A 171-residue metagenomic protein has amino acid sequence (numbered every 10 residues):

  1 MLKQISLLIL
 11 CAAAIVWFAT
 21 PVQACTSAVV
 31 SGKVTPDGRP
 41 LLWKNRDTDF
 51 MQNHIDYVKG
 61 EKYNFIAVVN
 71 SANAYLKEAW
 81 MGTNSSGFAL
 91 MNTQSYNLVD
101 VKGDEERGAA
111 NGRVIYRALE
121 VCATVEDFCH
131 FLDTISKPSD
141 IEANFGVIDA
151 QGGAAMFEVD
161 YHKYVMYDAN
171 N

Functional and structural regions predicted by a protein language model:
M1-I9: Bacterial N-terminal signal peptides that target proteins for export
L8-W17: Bacterial N-terminal signal peptides
F18-A24: Sec/Tat signal peptide C-region and signal peptidase I cleavage site
A24-A110, S139-E142: A contiguous strand-loop segment
V34-P36, A123-N171: Accessory structured domains or lobes within enzymes
G112-D127: A gly/proline- and charged-residue-enriched helix-loop-helix capping module
